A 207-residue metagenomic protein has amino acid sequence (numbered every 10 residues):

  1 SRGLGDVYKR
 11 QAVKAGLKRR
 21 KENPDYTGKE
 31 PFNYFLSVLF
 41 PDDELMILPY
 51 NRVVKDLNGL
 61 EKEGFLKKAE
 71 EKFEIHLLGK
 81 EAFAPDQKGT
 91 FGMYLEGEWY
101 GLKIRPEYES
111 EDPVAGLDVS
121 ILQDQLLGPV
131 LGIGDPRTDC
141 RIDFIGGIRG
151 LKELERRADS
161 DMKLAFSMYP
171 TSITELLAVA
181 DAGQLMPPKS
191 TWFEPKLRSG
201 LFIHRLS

Functional and structural regions predicted by a protein language model:
S1-Y8: Short, small-residue-biased leader/transition segments that mark boundaries at the very start of proteins
R10-S207: Active-site catalytic microenvironments in core metabolic enzymes, especially phosphate/sugar-handling
